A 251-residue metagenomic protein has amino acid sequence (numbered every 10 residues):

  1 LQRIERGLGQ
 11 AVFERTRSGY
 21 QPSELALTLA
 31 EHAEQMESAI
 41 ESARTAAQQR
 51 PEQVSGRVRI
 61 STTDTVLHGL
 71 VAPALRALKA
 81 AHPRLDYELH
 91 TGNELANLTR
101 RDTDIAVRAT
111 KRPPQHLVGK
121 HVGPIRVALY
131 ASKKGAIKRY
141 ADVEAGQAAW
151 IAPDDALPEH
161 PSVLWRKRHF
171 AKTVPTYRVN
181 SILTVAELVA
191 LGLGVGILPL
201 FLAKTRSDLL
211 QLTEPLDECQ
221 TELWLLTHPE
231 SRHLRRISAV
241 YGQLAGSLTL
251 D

Functional and structural regions predicted by a protein language model:
R3-I4, L78, V240: DNA major-groove recognition helices of helix-turn-helix
I4-E5, L209: Conserved amphipathic alpha-helical core elements
E5-P22: A short LG(V/I)-centered, amphipathic sequence patch enriched for acidic residue(s) preceding the LG motif
G7-L8, L29-P51, D251: Alpha-helical linker/hinge and terminal dimerization helices associated with HTH transcriptional regulators
S55-Q115: Central regulatory/effector-binding core of bacterial HTH transcription factors
R59-S61, A106, I151, G196 (+1 more regions): Short, well-ordered beta-strand segments
R100, R112-L223, T249-D251: C-terminal regulatory
P215-D251: A late-sequence structural motif
